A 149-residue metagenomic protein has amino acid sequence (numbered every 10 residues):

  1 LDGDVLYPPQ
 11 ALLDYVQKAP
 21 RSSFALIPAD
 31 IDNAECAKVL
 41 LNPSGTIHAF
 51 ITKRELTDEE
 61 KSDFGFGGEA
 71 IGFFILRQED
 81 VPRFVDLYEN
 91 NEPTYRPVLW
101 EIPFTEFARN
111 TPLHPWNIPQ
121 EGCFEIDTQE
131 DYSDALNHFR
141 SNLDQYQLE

Functional and structural regions predicted by a protein language model:
L1-D2: Active-site acidic Asp-centered loop
V5: A basic- and aromatic-enriched beta-loop-alpha substructure that forms the phosphate/nucleotide- and DNA/RNA-contacting
P8-N91: Conserved core of the sugar-phosphate nucleotidyltransferase
G67-E149: Conserved alpha/beta core of the MobA/IspD/sugar-nucleotide pyrophosphorylase nucleotidyltransferase superfamily
